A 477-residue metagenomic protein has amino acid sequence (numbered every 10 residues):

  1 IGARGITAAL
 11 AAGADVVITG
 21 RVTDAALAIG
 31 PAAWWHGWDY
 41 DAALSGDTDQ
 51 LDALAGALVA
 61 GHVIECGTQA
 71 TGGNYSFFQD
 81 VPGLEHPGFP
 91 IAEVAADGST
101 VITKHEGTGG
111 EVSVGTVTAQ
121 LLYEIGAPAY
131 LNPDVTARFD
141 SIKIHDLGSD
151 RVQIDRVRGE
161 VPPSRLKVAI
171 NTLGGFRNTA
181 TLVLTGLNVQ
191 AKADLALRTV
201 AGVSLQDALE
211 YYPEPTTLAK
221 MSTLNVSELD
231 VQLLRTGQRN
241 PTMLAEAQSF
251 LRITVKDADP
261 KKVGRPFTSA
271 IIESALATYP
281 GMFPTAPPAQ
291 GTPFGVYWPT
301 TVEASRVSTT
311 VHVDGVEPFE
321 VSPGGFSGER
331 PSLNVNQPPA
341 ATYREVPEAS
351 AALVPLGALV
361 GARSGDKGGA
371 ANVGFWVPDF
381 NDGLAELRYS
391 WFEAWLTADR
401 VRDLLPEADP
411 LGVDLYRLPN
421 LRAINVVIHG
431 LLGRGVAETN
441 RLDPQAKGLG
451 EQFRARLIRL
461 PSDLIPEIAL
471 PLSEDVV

Functional and structural regions predicted by a protein language model:
I1-T19: An acidic, phosphate/nucleotide-engaging active-site surface
G13-P31, G361-F380: Conserved phosphate/anionic-ligand binding catalytic regions in large, soluble enzymes, centered on
L27-W34, N74-S76, E85-G88, A96-E106 (+7 more regions): Short acidic, glycine/serine/threonine-rich loops at helix termini
I29-P82, W391-A394, D399, L404: Catalytic or ion-translocation cores adjacent to nucleophile or general acid/base/metal-coordination motifs in diverse
D52-V161, A169, R177: A conserved active-site cap/scaffold subdomain adjacent to cofactor or substrate pockets
E124, P128-V152, E329-V360: Short, Gly/Pro- and small/polar-rich lid/capping loops
E160-P347, A351-V354, K367, N372 (+3 more regions): C-terminal non-catalytic interaction/assembly regions of soluble proteins
A408-V476: Helix-rich interaction surfaces within compact, conserved domain-sized segments that mediate assembly or partner
